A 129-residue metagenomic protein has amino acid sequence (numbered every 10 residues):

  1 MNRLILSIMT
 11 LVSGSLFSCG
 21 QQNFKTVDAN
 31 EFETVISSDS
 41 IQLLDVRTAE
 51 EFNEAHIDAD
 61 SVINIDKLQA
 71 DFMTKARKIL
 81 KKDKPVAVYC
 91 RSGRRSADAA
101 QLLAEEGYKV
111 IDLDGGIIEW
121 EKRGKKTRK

Functional and structural regions predicted by a protein language model:
N2-I5, L16-S38, E50-P85, R94-K129: Rhodanese-like catalytic fold shared by cysteine-dependent sulfurtransferases and DSP/PTP-type phosphatases
L6-L11: Sec-dependent N-terminal signal peptides
Q42-R47: Short hydrophobic beta-strand that contains or immediately precedes a catalytic carboxylate
Y89: Short, surface-exposed ligand- or partner-binding patches at beta-edge/loop junctions that are enriched in aromatics
